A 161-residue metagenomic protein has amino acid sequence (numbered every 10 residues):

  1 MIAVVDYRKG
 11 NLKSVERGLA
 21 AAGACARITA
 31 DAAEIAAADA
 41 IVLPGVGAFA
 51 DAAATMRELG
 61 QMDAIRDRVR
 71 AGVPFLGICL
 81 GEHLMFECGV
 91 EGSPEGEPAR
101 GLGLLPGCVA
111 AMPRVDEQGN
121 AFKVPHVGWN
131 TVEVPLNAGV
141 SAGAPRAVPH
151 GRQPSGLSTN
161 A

Functional and structural regions predicted by a protein language model:
I2-G23: N-terminal beta1-alpha1 ligand-phosphate binding loop
K9, G45-A48: Short glycine-/small-residue-rich Rossmann-like dinucleotide-binding loops
E34-I35, R68: Structural alpha-helical scaffold elements that stabilize or flank donor/cofactor-binding regions in carbohydrate
A38: An anion/phosphate-binding loop that grips the pyrophosphate of nucleotide cofactors and donors
V42-P44, G151: Structural motif
G47-N130: Cysteine-nucleophile active-site neighborhood
W129-A161: Active-site oxyanion/phosphate-handling segment shared across diverse enzymes
